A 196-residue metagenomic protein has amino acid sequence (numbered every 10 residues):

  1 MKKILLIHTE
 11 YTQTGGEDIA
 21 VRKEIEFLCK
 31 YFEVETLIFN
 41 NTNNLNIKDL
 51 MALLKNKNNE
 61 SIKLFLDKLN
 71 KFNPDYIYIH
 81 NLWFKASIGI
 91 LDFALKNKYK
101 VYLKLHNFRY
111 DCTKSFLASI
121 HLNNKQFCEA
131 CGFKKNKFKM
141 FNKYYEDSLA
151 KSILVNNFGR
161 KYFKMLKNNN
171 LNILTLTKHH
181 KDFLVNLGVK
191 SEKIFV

Functional and structural regions predicted by a protein language model:
M1-T42, N70-F72, A94-K100: N-terminal subdomain of nucleotide-sugar transferases
L6, K68-A86, Y99-H106: Short N-terminal targeting/anchoring amphipathic segment
E17-V21, H80, A86, L105 (+1 more regions): Replace "coordinates the UDP/GDP/TDP-sugar" with "coordinates nucleotide-activated sugar donors
D18-I19, N46-L50, I90, T113-A118: Short aromatic-enriched loop/helix-cap "lid" or pocket-rim segments at secondary-structure transitions that line
F39-L66, Y78-N81, N142-L154: A short, charged, and often flexible helix/loop element on the N-terminal side of the glycosyltransferase catalytic
K96, R109, I120-N172: Membrane-proximal helix-turn-helix segments that form the acceptor-binding/catalytic region of lipid-linked
N97-V101, L171, S191: A short helix->loop->beta-strand "cap" motif at the edges of active sites that frequently abuts
K181-V196: Helix-loop-beta element that forms the nucleotide-linked donor phosphate-binding surface in glycosyltransferases
